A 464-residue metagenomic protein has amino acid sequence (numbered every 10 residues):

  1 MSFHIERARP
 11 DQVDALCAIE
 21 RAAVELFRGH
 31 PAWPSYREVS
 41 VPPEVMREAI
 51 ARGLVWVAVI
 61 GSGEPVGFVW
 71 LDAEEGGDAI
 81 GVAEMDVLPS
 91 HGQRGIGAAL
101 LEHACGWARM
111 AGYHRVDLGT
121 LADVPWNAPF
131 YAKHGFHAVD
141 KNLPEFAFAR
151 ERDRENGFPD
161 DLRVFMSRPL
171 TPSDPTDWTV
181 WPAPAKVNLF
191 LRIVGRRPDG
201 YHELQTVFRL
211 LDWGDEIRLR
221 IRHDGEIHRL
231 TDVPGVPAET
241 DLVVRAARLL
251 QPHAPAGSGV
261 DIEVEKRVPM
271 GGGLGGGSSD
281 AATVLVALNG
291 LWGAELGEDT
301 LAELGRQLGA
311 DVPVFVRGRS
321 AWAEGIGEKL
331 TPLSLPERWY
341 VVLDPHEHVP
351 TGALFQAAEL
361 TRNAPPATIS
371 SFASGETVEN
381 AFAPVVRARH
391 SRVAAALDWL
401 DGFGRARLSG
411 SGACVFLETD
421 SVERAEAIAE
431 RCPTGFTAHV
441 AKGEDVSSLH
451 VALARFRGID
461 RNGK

Functional and structural regions predicted by a protein language model:
M1-D11, V164, L170-W178: Conserved N-terminal entry element of GNAT/NAT acetyltransferase domains
P10-V13, C17-S90, L101-H103, W107 (+3 more regions): Acetyl-CoA-dependent GNAT
E64, L88-E102, A111, A122-A128 (+2 more regions): Conserved glycine-rich acetyl-CoA-binding loop
A99-R115, A287-L291: Conserved acyl-CoA
H114, L121-A128, H134-D174: C-terminal "cap" of GNAT-fold acetyltransferases
D174-G272, G290, A294-D299, I326 (+1 more regions): ATP-binding N-lobe of GHMP and related small-molecule kinases
E263-W292, R405-T419: Glycine/serine-rich anion-binding loops at beta->alpha junctions that coordinate negatively charged ligand groups
V316-R405, E418-K464: Conserved, helical-rich catalytic subdomain that frames metal- and/or nucleotide-binding sites in enzyme alpha/beta
